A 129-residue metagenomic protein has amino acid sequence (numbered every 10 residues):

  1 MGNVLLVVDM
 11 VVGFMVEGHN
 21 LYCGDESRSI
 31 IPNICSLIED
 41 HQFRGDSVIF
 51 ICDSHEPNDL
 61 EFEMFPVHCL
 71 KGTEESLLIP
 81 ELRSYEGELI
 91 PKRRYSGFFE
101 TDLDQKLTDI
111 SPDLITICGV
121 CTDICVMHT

Functional and structural regions predicted by a protein language model:
M1-L89: Active-site acidic carboxylates
V11-V12, H55, R94, T122-I124: Short, glycine/serine-rich, charged loops/turns that create anion-binding and catalytic segments at active sites
G72-T73, I79-D123: Internal catalytic-core helix/loop-beta-alpha segment that presents or stabilizes conserved functional determinants
V126-T129: Short Gly/Thr/Asp-enriched flexible loops that form oxyanion-binding sites at enzyme active sites
